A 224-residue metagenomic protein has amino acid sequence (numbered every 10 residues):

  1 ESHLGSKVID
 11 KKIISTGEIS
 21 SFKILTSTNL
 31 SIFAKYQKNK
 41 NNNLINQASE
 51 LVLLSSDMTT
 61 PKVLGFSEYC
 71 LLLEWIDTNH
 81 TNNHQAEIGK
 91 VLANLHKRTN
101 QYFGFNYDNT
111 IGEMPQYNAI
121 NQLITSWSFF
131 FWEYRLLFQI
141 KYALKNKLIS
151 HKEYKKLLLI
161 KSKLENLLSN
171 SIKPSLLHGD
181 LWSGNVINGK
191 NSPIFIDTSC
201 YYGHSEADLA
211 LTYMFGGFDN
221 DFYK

Functional and structural regions predicted by a protein language model:
E1-K11: Juxta-kinase regulatory segment immediately upstream of eukaryotic protein kinase catalytic domains
E1-S2, N100-L176: An alpha-helical support segment within catalytic cores of ATP-dependent transferases
K12-F129: ATP-binding pocket architecture of kinase catalytic cores
G17, S169-S171, L181, H204: A generic fold-level signal
L30, Y69, K173-S175, S192: The start of beta-strands in P-loop NTPase/AAA+ ATPase cores
K38, D77, L181-S183, C200: Short, glycine/acidic-enriched loop or turn micro-motifs at the edges of active sites
N46-S49, L159, D221: Short, conserved clusters of charged catalytic residues that mark active-site and nucleotide-handling motifs
L123, W127-W132, K141, S175-L176 (+2 more regions): Active-site Asp-x-Gly
